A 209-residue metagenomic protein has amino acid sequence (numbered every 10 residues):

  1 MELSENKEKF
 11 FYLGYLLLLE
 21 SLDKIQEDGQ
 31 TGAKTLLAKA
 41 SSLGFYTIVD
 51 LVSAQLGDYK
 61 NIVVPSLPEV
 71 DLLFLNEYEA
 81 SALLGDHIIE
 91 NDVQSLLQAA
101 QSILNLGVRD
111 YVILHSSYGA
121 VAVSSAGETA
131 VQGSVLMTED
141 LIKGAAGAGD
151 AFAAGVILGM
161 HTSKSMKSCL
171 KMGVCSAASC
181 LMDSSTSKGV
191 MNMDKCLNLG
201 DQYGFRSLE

Functional and structural regions predicted by a protein language model:
M1-L72, Y78-A130, V135, T186-E209: Ribokinase/PfkB-type carbohydrate-kinase core domain
E77-Y78, D150: Alpha-helix N-cap/helix-start capping motif
L106-V108, L136-E209: Conserved post-catalytic alpha-helical subdomain immediately downstream of the catalytic base and nucleotide-binding
